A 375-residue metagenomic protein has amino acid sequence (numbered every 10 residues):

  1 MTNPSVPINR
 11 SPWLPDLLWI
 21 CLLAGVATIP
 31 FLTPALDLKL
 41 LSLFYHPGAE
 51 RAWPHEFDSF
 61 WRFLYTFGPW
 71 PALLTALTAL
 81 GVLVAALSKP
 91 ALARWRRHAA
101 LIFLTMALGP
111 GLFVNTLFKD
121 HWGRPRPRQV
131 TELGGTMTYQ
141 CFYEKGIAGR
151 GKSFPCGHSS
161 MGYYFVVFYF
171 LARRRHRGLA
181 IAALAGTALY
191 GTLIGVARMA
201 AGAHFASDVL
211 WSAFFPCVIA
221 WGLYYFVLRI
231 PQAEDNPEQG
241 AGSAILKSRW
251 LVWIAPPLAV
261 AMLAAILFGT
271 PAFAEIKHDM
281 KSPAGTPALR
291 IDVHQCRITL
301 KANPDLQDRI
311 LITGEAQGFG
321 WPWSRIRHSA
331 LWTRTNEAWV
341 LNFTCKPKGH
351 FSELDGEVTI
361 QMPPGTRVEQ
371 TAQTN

Functional and structural regions predicted by a protein language model:
M1-S5: Short, intrinsically disordered terminal tails adjacent to the first/last structured region
V6-G151, S160-L189: Hydrophobic alpha-helical bundle signature of multipass membrane enzymes
R10-P15, Q140-R249: Membrane-embedded catalytic cores of phosphoryl/pyrophosphoryl-handling enzymes
V26, R290-V293: N-terminal mature-domain "stem" immediately C-terminal to a signal peptide or N-terminal signal-anchor/transmembrane
L41, L193-A197, T344-C345: Regular secondary-structure segments
T78-A86, W221-R229, A265-I266: Alpha-helical transmembrane segments
R96-L112, A244-A272: Internal/C-terminal transmembrane anchor helices
L267-A288, Q295-N375: Acidic (Asp/Glu) and glycine-rich low-complexity loops/linkers that are typically intrinsically disordered
